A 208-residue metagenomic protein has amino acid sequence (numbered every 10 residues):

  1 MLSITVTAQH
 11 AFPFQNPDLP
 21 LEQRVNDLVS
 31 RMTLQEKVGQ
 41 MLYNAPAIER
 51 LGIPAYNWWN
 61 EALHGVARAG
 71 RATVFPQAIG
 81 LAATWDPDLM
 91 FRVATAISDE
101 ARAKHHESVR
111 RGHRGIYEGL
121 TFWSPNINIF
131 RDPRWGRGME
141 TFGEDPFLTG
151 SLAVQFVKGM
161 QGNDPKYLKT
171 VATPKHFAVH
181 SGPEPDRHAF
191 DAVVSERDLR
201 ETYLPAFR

Functional and structural regions predicted by a protein language model:
S3-T5: N-terminal signal peptide c-region/cleavage motif recognized by signal peptidases
A8-R208: Glycoside hydrolase catalytic-domain context in secreted enzymes
